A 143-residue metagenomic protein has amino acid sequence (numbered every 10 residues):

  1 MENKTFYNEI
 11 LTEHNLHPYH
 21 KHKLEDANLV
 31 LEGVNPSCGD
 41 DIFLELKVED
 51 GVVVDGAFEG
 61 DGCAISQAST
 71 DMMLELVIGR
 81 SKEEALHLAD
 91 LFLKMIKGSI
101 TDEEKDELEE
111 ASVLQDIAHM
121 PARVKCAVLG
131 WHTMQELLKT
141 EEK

Functional and structural regions predicted by a protein language model:
M1-E25, K82-K143: C-terminal binding/interaction regions
H17-D55, G60: Structured beta-strand/loop patches that form or line metal/cofactor-binding pockets in enzymes
C38, C63, C126: Functionally engaged cysteine thiol sites
I42, D71, K125: Active-site phosphate/pyrophosphate-handling residues
G60, I78-G79, G130: A generic structural motif
D61-Q67: Short, thiol/selenol-centered motifs that function as redox-active sites or metal-ligating centers
Q67-A68, H87: Alpha-helical macromolecular-interaction surfaces
S69-G79: Alpha-helical support elements that line or immediately flank enzyme active sites and cofactor-binding pockets
